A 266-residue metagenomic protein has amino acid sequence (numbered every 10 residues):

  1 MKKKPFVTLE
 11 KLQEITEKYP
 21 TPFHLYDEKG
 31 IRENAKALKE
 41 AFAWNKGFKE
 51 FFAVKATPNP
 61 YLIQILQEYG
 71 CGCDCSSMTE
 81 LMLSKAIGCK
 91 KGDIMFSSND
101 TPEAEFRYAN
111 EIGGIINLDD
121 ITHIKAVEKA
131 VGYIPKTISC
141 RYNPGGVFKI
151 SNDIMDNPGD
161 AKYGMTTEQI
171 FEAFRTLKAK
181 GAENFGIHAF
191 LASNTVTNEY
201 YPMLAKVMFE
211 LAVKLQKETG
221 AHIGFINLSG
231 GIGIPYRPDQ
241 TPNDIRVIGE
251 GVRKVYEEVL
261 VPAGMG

Functional and structural regions predicted by a protein language model:
M1-K136, E172, L177-A179, E183 (+2 more regions): A charged N-terminal "starter" segment
P20-P22, G92, N110-I115, N152-M165 (+2 more regions): Glycine-rich tight-turn/loop motif centered on a GG-T
N59, E80-M82, P102-E105, P144-A161 (+2 more regions): Conserved radical SAM core fold
S76-T79, S97-D100, K136-N152, N184-A189 (+1 more regions): Non-cysteine beta-strand/loop elements that form the S-adenosyl-L-methionine
H123-A126, D160-L177, Y200-E210: Metal-dependent enolase-superfamily TIM-barrel catalytic cores that perform enediolate-based chemistry
E128-K136, S151-I170: Rossmann-like NAD(P)H-binding beta-loop-alpha module
V196, Y200-G266: C-terminal active-site-proximal or functional interface alpha/beta core segments in diverse enzymes
